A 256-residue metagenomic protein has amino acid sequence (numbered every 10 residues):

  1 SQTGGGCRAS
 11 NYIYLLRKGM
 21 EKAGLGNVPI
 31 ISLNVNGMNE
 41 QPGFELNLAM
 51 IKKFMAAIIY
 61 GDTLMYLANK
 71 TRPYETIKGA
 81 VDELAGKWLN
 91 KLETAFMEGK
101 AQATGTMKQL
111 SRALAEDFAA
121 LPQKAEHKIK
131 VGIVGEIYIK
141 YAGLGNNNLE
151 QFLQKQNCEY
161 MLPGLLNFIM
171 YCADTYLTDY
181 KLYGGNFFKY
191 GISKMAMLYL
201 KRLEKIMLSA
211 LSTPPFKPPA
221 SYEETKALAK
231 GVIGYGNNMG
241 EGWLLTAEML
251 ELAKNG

Functional and structural regions predicted by a protein language model:
S1-G256: An N-terminal assembly and electron-transfer interface module characteristic of large anaerobic redox and radical
